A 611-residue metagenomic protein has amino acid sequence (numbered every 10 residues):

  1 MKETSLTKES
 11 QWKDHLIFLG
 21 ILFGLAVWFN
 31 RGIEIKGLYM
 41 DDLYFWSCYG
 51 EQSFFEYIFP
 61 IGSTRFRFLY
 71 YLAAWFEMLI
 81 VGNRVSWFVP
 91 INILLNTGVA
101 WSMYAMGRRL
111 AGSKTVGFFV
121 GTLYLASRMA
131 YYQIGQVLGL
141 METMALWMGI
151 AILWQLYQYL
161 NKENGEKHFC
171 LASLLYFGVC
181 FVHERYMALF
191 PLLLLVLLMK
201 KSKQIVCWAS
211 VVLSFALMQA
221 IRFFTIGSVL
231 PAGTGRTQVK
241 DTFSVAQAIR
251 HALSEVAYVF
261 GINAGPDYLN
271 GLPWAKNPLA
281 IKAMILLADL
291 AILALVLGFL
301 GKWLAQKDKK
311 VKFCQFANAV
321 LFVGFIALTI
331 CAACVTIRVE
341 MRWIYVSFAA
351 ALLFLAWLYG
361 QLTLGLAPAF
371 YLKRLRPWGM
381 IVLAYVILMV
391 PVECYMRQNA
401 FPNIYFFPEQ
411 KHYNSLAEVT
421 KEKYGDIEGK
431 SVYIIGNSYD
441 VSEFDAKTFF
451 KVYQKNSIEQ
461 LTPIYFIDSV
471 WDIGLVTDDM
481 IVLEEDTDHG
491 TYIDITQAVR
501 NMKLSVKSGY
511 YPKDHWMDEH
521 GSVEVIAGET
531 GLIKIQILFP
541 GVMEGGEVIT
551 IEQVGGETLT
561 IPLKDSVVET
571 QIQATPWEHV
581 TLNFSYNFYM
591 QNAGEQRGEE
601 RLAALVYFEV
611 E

Functional and structural regions predicted by a protein language model:
M40-I80, F215, Q219, F223-L300 (+1 more regions): Membrane-lumen/periplasm interface segments of multi-pass, membrane-embedded glycan/lipid transferases
P90-A111, A151-Q155, A294-G301: Transmembrane-helix motifs of polytopic, lipid-linked glycan transferases
M103-M129, L146-W147: Transmembrane-helix signature of polytopic, membrane-embedded enzymes that assemble or transfer cell-envelope glycans
G107, L383-Q454, R500: Membrane-embedded, lumen/periplasm-facing catalytic core of multi-pass transferases that use lipid-linked donors
K167-H183, F190-L195: Membrane-interface alpha helices of multi-pass inner-membrane proteins
A188-A216: Perimembrane helix-loop-helix junctions
V212, Q315-A319, Y359-M396: Signature aromatic-anchored transmembrane alpha helix within multi-pass, membrane-resident enzymes that catalyze glycan
G425, K455-E611: C-terminal luminal/periplasmic domains and tails of membrane-associated envelope-modifying transferases
